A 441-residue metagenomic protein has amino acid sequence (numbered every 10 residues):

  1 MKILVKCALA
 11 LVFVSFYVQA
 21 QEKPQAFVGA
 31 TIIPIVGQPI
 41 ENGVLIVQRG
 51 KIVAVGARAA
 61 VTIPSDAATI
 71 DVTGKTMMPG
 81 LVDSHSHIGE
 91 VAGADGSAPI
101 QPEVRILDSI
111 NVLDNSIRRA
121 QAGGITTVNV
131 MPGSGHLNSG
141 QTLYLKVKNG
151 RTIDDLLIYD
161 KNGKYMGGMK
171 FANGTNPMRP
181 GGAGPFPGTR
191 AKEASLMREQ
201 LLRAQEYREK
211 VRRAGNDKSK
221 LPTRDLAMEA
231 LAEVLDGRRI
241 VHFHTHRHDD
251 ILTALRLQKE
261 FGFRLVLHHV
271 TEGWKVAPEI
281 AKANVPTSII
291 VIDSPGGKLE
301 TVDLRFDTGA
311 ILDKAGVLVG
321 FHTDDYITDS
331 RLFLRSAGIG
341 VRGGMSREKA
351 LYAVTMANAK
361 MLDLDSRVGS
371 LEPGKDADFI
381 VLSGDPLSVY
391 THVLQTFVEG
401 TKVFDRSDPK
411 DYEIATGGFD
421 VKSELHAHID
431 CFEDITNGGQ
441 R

Functional and structural regions predicted by a protein language model:
K2-A10: Sec-dependent signal peptide recognition, specifically the positively charged N-region followed immediately by
S15-Y17: N-terminal signal peptide c-region/cleavage motif recognized by signal peptidases
Q21-E22, T62, Q395-R441: Extracellular/periplasmic ectodomains of large secreted or surface enzymes and adhesion receptors
Q25-F27, T62-D108, R118, A122: Replace "His-x-His-based motif
A30-I33, E372-T416: C-terminal cap of metal-dependent C-N hydrolases
I32, V36-M78: Histidine-rich, glycine-flanked metal-binding segment
G93-D95, P99-V104, I240, A281 (+2 more regions): His/Asp/Glu-enriched, well-ordered alpha-helical/loop segment that forms or immediately abuts the divalent-metal
Q121-L265, H392, V398, E424-Q440: Polyanionic/metal-chelating signatures
